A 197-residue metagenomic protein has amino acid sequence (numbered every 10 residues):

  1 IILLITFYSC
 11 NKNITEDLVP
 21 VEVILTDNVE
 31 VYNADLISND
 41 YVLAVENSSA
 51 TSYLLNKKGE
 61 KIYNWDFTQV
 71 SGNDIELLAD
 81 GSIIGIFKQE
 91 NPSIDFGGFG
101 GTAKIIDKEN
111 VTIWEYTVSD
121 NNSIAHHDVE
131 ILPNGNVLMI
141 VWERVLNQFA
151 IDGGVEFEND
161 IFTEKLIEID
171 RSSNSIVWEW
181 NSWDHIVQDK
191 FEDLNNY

Functional and structural regions predicted by a protein language model:
I1-I2: Sec-dependent signal peptide recognition, specifically the positively charged N-region followed immediately by
T6-S9: C-terminal motif of bacterial Sec signal peptides marking the signal peptidase cleavage site
I14-Y197: Histidine-/acidic-rich catalytic cores in large beta-rich domains
